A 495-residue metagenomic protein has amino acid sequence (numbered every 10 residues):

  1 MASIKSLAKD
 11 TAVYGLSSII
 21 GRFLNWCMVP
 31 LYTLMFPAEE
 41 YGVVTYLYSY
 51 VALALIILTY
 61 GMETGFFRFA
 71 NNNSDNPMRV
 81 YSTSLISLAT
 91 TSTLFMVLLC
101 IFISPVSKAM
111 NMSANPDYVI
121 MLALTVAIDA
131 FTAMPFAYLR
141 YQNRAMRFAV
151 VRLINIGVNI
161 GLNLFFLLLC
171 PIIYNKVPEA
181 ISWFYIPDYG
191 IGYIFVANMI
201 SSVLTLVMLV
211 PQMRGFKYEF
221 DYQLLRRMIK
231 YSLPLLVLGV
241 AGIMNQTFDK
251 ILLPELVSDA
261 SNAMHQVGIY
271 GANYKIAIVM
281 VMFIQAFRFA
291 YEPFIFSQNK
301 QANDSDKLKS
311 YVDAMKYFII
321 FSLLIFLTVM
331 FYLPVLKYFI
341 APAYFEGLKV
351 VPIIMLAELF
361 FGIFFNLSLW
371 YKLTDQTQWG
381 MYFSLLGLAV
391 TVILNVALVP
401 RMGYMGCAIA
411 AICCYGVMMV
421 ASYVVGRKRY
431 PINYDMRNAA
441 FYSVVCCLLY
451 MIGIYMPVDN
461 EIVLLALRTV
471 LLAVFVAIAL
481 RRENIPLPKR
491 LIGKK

Functional and structural regions predicted by a protein language model:
M1-S3, L7, Y174-Y193, L206-Q246 (+4 more regions): Interhelical loop/hinge segments that connect adjacent transmembrane helices in multipass membrane
M1-W26, D75-S82, Y222-L238, V312-K316 (+2 more regions): N-terminal membrane topogenesis motif
S3-E63, T91-I103, T125, I160 (+2 more regions): Signature of the first transmembrane helix
D10-N25, I194-L209, M213, Y222-S297 (+2 more regions): Transmembrane helical elements of multi-pass membrane transporters/channels
L58-S74, N273-M315, W370-L373: Helix-loop junctions and terminal segments of transmembrane helices in multi-pass membrane transport/translocation
I103-L122, M264, V329-L359, F365: Interfacial segments at transmembrane-helix termini and the short loops linking adjacent helices
I120, V150-M213, L385-V390, Y404-V425 (+1 more regions): Hydrophobic alpha-helical transmembrane segments
G453-K495: Membrane-proximal transmembrane or re-entrant/amphipathic helices at the cytosolic face
